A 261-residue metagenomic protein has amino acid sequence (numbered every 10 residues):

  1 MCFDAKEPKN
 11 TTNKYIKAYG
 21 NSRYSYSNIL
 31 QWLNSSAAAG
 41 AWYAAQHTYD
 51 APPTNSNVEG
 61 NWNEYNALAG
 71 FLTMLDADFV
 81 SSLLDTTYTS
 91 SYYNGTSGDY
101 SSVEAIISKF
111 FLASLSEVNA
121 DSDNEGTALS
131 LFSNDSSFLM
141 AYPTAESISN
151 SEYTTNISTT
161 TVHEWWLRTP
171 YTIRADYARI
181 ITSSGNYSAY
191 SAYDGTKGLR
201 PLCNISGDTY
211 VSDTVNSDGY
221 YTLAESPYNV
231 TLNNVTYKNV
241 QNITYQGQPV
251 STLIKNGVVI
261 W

Functional and structural regions predicted by a protein language model:
M1-N234, N239-Q241, Y245, W261: Collagenous Gly-X-Y triple-helix signature in extracellular proteins
Q246-W261: Short acidic, low-complexity intrinsically disordered linear motifs used for protein-protein interactions
